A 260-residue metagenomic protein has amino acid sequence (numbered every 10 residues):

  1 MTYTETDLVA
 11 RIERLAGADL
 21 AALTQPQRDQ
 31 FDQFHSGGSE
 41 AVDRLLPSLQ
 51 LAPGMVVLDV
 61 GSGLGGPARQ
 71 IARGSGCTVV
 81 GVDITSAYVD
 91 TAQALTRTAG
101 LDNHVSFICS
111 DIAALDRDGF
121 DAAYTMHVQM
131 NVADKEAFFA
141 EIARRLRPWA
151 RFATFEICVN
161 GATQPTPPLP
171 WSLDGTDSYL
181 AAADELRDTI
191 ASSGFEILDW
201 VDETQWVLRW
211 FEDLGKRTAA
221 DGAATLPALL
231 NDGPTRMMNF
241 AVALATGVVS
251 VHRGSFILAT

Functional and structural regions predicted by a protein language model:
M1-P26: N-terminal, positively charged/glycine-rich alpha-helical extensions of SAM-dependent methyltransferases
H35-P53: Conserved alpha-helix/loop element of class I SAM-dependent methyltransferases that forms part of the SAM/SAH-binding
L58-V60, L64-A113: Class I SAM-dependent methyltransferase SAM/SAH-binding core
A113-A123: A short acidic, Gly/Pro-enriched loop at the edge of an enzyme's catalytic core that lines a small-molecule cofactor
A122-D134: A short SAM/SAH-binding and catalytic strip from SAM-dependent methyltransferases
E136-R151: A short glycine-rich, Lys/Arg-flanked "PGG" loop and its adjoining helix->strand segment in the class I
I157-D177: Short, glycine-/aromatic-enriched active-site segment of Class I SAM-dependent methyltransferases
D199-T260: Conserved Class I S-adenosyl-L-methionine
